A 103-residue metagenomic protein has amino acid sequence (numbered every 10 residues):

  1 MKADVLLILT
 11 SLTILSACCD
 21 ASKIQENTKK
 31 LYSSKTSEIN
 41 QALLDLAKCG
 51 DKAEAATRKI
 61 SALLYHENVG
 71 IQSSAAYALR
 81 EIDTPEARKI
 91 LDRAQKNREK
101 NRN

Functional and structural regions predicted by a protein language model:
M1-S16: Sec-dependent bacterial lipoprotein signal peptides
L9-L12, K35, A56: Intrinsically disordered/low-complexity terminal segments and short unstructured peptides
L15, L31, L46, L63-L64 (+2 more regions): Generic leucine side-chain signal with a strong bias for well-ordered alpha-helical environments
C18-K29, D51-L63, P85-Q95: Amphipathic alpha-helical scaffolding segments comprising HEAT/armadillo-like alpha-solenoid repeats
C19-D45: N-terminal leader/linker segments that initiate helical-solenoid repeat arrays
L31-S37, L64-G70, R93-R102: Short coil turns that connect the paired helices of HEAT/ARM alpha-solenoid repeats
S37-K52, A62, G70-T84: Structural detector for internal amphipathic alpha-helices that build alpha-solenoid repeat scaffolds
